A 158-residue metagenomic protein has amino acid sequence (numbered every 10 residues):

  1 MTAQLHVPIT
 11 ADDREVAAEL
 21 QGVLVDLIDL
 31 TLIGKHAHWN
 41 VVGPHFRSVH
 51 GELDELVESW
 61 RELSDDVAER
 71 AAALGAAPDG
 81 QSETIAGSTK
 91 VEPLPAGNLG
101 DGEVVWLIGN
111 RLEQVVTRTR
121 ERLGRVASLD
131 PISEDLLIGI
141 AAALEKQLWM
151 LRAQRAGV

Functional and structural regions predicted by a protein language model:
T2-A3, L24, A73, A77 (+1 more regions): Internal glycine-rich alpha/beta core junctions
T2-V23, D101-I108: Disorder-to-helix initiation segments
P8-E15, L30-E55, R120-I132: Helix-loop segments that flank and shape redox-cofactor active sites
L20, H50-V57, R61, V105 (+3 more regions): Amphipathic, non-transmembrane alpha-helical scaffold segments
L24, T31, H38, V57 (+6 more regions): A structural signal for well-ordered alpha-helices, especially hydrophobic packing surfaces of coiled-coils
H36, N40-G43, A73, G80 (+3 more regions): Heptad-repeat coiled-coil alpha-helices
H45-T84: Conserved alpha-helical segments that form or flank metal/cofactor-binding pockets of metalloenzymes
D65, E83-G139: Acidic/histidine-rich alpha-helical segments that form the ligand environment of transition-metal centers
